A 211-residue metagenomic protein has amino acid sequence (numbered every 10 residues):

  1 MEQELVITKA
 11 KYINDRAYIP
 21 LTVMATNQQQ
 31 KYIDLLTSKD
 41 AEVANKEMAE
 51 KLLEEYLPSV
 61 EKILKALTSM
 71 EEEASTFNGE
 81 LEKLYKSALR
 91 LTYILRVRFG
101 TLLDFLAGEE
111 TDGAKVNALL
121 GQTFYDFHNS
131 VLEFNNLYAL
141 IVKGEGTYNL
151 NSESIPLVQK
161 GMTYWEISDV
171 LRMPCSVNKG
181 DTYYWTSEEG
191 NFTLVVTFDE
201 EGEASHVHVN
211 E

Functional and structural regions predicted by a protein language model:
E2-L53, R90-G146: C-terminal amphipathic alpha-helix
R16, Q30, E54, S75 (+4 more regions): Intrinsically disordered, low-complexity segments enriched in small/polar residues
T22, Q29, E50, V60-L64 (+7 more regions): Extracytoplasmic/secreted envelope proteins and their assembly/folding machinery, especially bacterial periplasmic
E42-E54, L81, N151-V158, V195: Second-shell loop/turn segments in exported
L53-L89: Short, solvent-exposed, charged loop/turn and helix-capping segments that join or cap alpha-helices on peripheral
E61, K65-T68, E72, Y93 (+3 more regions): Sec-exported extracytoplasmic/periplasmic mature domains
G144-L150, P156-E211: A cross-family detector of function-defining hotspots
